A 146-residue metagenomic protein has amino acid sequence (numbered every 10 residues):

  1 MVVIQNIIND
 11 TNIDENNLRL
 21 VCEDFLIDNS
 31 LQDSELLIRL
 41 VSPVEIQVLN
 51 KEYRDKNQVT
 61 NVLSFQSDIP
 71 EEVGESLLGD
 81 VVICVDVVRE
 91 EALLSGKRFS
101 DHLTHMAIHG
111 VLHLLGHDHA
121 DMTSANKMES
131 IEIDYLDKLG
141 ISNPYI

Functional and structural regions predicted by a protein language model:
M1-T104, L115-I146: An acidic/histidine-cluster motif and surrounding catalytic segment that typifies divalent-metal-assisted enzyme active
L112: Periplasmic solute-binding protein
